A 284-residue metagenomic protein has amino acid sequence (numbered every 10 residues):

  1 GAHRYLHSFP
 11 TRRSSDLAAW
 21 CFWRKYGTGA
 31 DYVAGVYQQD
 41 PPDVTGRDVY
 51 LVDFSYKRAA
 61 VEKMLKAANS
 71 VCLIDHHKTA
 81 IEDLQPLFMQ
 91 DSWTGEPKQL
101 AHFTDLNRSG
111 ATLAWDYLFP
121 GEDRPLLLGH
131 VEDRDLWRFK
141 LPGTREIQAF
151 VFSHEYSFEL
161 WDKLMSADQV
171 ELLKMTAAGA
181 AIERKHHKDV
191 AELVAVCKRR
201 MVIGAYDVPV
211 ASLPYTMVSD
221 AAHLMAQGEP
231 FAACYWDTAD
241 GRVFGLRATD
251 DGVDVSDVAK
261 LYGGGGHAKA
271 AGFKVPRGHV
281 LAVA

Functional and structural regions predicted by a protein language model:
G1-S8: Short, exposed "boundary/linker" segments that immediately precede the start of a downstream structural module
S8-F152, E159-K163, R184-K185, A191-A284: Replace "Mg2+/Mn2+-dependent" with "divalent metal-dependent
L160-R184: Long, charge-rich alpha-helical interaction segments
